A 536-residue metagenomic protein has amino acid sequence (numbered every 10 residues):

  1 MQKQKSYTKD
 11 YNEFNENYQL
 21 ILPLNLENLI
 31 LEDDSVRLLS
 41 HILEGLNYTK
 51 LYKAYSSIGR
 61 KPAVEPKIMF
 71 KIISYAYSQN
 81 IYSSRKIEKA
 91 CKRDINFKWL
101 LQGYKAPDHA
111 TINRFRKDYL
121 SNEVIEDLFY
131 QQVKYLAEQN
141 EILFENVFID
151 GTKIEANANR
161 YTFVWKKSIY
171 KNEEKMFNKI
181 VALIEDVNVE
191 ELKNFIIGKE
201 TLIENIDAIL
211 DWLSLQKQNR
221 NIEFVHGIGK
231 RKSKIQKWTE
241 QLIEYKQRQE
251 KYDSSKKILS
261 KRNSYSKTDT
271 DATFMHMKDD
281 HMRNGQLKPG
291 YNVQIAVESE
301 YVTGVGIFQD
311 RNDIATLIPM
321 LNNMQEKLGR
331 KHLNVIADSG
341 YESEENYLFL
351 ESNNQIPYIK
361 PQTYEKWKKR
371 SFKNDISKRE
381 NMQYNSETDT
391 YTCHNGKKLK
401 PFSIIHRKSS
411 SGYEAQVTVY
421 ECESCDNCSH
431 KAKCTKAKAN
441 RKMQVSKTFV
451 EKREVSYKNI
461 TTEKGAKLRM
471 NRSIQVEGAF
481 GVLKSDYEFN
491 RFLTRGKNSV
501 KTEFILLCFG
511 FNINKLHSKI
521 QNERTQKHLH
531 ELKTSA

Functional and structural regions predicted by a protein language model:
M1-R37: Hydrophobic alpha-helical membrane-insertion signals
Q2-K3, E13, I73, N80-K92 (+1 more regions): Anion-binding and metal-coordination hotspots
Y7-D10, S56-R60, K464-K467: A ubiquitous short alpha-helical element
L22-L26, L51, N96-F97, D271 (+2 more regions): Glycine-rich, flexible loop/turn motifs
L31-S74: Basic, short loop/linker segments at the boundary and entry of helix-turn-helix/winged-helix-like folds
H41-Y52, S78-Y82, R93-L100: Short helix-loop boundary/capping segments at the starts of domains
K61, W99-Y104, K134: Catalytic micro-motifs at enzyme active sites that drive phosphoryl/nucleotidyl and oxygen chemistry
